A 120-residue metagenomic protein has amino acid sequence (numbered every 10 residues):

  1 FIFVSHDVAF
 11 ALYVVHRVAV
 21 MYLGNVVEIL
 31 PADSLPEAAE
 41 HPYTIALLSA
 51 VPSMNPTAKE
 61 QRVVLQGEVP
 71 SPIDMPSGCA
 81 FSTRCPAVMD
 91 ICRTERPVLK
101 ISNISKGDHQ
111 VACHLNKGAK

Functional and structural regions predicted by a protein language model:
S5-H6: H-loop/switch region of ABC-family ATPase nucleotide-binding domains
A11-Y13: A short, surface-exposed alpha-helical micro-motif characterized by mixed small hydrophobic and charged/polar residues
R17, I29: Short, glycine/charged-rich "phosphate-handling" switch motifs in NTP-dependent and phosphotransfer domains
A32-K120: Charged, flexible cofactor/metal-binding loops and thiol motifs
